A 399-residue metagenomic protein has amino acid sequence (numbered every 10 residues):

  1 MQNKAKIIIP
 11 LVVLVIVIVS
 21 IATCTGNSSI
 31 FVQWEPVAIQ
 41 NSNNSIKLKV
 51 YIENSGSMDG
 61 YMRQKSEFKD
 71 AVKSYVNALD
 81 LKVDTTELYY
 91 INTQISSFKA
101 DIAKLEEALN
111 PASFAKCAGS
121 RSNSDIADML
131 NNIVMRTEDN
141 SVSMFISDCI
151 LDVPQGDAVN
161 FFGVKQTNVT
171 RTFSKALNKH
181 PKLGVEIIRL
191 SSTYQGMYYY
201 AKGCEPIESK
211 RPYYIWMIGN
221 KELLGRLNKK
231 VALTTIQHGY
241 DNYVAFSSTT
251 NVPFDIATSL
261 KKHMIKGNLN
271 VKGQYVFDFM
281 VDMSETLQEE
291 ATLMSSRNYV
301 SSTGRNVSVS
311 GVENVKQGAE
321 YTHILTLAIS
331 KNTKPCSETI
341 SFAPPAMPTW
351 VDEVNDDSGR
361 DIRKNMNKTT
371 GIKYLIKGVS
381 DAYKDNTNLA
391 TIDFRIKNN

Functional and structural regions predicted by a protein language model:
K4-K49, G56-Y61, A390, F394-N399: Acidic, polar low-complexity linker/tail segments
N41-A100, N140-S147, V185-I187: Von Willebrand factor
Q64-Y75, F114-N131, D157-L177: Well-ordered, non-membrane alpha-helical segments in soluble/globular domains
Q94-V142, L151-D152: Von Willebrand factor
I150-K210: VWA/integrin I-like adhesion module and closely mimicked acidic/polar interface patches used
I207-K229: Conserved beta strand-loop-helix elements of the APE1-like EEP
L223-V271: Short, compositionally biased P/S/T/A/G/V-rich stretches that sit at domain boundaries
F254-N399: Extended non-globular C-terminal regions
